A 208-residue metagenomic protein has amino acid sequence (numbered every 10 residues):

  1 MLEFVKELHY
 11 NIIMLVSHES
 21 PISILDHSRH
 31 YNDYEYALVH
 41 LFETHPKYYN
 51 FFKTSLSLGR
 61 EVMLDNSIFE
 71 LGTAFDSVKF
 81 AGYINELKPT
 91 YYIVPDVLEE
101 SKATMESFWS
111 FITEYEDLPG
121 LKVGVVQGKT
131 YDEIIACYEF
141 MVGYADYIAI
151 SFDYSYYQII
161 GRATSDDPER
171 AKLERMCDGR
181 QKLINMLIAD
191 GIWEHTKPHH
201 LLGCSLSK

Functional and structural regions predicted by a protein language model:
L2-D117: Non-catalytic, usually N-terminal nucleic-acid engagement modules in DNA/RNA processing proteins
K122-K208: Glycine-rich phosphate/ribose-binding loops and adjacent secondary-structure elements that form binding surfaces
